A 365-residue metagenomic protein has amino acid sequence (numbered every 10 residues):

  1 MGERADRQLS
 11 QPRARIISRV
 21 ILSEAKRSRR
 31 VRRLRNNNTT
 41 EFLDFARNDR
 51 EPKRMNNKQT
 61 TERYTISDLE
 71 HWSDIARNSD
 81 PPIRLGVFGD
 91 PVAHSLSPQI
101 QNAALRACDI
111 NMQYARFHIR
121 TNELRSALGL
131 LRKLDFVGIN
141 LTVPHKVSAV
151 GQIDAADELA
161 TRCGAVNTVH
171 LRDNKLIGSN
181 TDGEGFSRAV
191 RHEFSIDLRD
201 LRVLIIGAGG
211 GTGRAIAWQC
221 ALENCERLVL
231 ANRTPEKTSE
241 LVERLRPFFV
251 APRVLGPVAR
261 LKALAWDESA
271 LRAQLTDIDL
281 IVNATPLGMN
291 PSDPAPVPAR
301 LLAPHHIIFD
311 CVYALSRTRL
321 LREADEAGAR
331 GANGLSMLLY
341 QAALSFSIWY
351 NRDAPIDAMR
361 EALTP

Functional and structural regions predicted by a protein language model:
Q11, K26-N36, R47: A cross-taxon signal for low-complexity, glycine/charged-rich
T65, E70-S73, R77-S195: Phosphate/diphosphate ligand-binding glycine-rich loop within oxidoreductases
V87, I205-I206, L230: Hydrophobic Val/Ile/Leu positions in short beta-strands of Rossmann-like dinucleotide-binding domains
G213-R214: N-terminal Rossmann-fold NAD(P) dinucleotide-binding loop
L222-R227, A327-A329: Conserved S-adenosyl-L-methionine
C225-F249: NAD(P)-binding Rossmann-fold cofactor-contacting core
V258-G331: Rossmann-like adenosine-cofactor binding region
I307, C311-P365: Adenosine-phosphate binding glycine-rich loop
